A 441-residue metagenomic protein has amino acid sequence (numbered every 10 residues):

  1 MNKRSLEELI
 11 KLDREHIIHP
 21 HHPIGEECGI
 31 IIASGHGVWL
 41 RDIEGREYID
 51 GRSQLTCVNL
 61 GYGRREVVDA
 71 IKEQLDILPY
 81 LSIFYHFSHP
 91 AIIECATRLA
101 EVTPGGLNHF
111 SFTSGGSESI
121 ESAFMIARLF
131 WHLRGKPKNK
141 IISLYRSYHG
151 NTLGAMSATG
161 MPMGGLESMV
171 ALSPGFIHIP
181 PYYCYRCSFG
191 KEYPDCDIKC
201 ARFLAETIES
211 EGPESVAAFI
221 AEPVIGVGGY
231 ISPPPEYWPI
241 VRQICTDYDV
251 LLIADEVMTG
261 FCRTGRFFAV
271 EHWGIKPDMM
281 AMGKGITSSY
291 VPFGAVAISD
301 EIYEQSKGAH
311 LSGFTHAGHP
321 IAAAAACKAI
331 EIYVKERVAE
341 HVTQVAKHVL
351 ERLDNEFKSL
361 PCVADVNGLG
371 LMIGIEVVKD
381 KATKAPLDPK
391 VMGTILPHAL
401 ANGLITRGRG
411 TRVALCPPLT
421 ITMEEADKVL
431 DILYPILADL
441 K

Functional and structural regions predicted by a protein language model:
M1-K441: Conserved N-terminal phosphate-binding loop of PLP-dependent enzymes in the Aspartate aminotransferase
